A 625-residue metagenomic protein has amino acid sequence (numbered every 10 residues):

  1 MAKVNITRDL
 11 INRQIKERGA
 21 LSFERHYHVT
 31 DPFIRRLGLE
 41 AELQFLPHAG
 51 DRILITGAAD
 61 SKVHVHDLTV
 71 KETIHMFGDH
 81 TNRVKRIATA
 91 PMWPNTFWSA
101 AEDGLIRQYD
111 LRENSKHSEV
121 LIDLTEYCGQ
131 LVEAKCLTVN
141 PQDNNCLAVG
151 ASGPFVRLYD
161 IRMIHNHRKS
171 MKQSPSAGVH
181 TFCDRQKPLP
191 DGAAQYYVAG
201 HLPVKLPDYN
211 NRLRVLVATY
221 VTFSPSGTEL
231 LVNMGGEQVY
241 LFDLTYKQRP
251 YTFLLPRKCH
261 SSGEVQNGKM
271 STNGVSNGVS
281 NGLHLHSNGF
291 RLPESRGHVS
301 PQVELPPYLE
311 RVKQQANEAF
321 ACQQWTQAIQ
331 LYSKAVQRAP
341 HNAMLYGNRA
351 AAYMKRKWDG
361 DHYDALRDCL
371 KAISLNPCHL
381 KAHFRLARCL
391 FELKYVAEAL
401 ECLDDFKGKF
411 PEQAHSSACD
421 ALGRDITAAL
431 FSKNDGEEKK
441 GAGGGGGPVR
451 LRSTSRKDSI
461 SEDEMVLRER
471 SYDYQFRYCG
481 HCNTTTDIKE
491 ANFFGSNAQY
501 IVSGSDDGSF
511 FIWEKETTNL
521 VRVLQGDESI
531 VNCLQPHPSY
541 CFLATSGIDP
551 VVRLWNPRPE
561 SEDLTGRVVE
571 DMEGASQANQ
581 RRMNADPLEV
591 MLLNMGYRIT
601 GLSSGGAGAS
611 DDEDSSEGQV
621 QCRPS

Functional and structural regions predicted by a protein language model:
A2-R18, P154, I164-L230, G235-Y240 (+8 more regions): Terminal intrinsically disordered, low-complexity extensions flanking WD-repeat/beta-propeller proteins
A20, L54-A58, F97-A101, L147-A151 (+3 more regions): Conserved beta-strand element within WD40/beta-propeller blades
P32, G57, V63-L68, I87 (+8 more regions): WD40-repeat beta-propellers
A41, A59-H64, N82, D103-R107 (+6 more regions): Short coil/turn segments within WD40 beta-propeller repeats
Q44-D51, A88-N95, T138-N144, T222-G227 (+2 more regions): Loop/turn segments within WD40 beta-propeller blades
